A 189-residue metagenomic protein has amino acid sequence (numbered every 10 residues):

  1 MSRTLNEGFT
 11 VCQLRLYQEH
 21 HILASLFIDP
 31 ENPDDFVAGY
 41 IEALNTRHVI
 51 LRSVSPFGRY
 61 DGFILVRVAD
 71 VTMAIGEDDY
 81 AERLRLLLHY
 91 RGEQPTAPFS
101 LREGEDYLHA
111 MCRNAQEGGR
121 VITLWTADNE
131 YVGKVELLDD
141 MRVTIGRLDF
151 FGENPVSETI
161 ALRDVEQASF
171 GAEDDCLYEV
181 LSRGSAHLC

Functional and structural regions predicted by a protein language model:
M1-F36, V54-N129, D149-C189: Short glycine-rich, low-complexity segments
M1-S2, E136-D139: Viral structural modules
D34, L44-V49: N-terminal "domain-start" segment
D35-E42, Y131-L137: Short beta-strand-centered aromatic/proline hotspots
L44, A74, L138-D140, A168: Residue-level recognition of beta-strand microenvironments
R47-R52, R142-G146: Short aromatic-glycine-enriched beta-strand elements
